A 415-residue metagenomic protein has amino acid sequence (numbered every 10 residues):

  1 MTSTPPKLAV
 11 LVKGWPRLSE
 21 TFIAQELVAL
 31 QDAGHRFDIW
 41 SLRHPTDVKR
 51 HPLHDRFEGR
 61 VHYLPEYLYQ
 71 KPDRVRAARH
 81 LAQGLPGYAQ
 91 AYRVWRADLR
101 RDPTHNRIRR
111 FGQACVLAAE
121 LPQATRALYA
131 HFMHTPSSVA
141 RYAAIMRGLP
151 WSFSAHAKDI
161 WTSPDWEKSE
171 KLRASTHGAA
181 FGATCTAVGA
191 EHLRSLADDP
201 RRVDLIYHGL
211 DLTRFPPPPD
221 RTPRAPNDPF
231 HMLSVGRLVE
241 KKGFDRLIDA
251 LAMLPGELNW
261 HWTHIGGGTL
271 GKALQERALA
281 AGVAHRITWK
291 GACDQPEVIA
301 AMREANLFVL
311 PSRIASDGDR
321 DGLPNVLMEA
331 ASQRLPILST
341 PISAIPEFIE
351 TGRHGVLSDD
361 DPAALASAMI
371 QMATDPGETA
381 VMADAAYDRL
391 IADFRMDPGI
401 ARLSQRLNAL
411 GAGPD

Functional and structural regions predicted by a protein language model:
S163-D165, R194, L210-D228: Acidic anion/phosphate-binding donor-loop and adjacent secondary structure in glycosyltransferase catalytic cores
V188, G209: Carbohydrate-associated surface elements
P223-K242, I248-A252, T263: Conserved donor-binding/catalytic core segment of Leloir-type glycosyltransferases
K272-P296: Nucleotide-activated donor-binding/catalytic signature segment of Leloir-type glycosyltransferases, i.e., the conserved
R303-G318, L335: Acidic donor-binding loop of glycosyltransferase active sites
L327-S332, P336-S339, I349: Short hydrophobic beta-strand element within catalytic cores of glycosyltransferases and related nucleotide-activated
T351-A363, Q371-G377: Conserved acidic donor-binding segment of nucleotide-sugar-dependent glycosyltransferases
A364, Q371, E378-Q405: A short, well-ordered alpha-helix in the C-terminal region of glycosyltransferases
